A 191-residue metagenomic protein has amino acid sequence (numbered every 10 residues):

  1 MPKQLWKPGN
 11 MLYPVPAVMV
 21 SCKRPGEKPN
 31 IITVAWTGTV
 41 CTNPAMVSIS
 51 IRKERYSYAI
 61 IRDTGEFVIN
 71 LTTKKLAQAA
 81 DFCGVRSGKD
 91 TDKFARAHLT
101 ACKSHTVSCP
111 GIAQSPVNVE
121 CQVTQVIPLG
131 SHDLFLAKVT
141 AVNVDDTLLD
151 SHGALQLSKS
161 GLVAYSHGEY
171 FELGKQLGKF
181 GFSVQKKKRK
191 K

Functional and structural regions predicted by a protein language model:
M1-K191: Basic, polyanion-binding surface patches
